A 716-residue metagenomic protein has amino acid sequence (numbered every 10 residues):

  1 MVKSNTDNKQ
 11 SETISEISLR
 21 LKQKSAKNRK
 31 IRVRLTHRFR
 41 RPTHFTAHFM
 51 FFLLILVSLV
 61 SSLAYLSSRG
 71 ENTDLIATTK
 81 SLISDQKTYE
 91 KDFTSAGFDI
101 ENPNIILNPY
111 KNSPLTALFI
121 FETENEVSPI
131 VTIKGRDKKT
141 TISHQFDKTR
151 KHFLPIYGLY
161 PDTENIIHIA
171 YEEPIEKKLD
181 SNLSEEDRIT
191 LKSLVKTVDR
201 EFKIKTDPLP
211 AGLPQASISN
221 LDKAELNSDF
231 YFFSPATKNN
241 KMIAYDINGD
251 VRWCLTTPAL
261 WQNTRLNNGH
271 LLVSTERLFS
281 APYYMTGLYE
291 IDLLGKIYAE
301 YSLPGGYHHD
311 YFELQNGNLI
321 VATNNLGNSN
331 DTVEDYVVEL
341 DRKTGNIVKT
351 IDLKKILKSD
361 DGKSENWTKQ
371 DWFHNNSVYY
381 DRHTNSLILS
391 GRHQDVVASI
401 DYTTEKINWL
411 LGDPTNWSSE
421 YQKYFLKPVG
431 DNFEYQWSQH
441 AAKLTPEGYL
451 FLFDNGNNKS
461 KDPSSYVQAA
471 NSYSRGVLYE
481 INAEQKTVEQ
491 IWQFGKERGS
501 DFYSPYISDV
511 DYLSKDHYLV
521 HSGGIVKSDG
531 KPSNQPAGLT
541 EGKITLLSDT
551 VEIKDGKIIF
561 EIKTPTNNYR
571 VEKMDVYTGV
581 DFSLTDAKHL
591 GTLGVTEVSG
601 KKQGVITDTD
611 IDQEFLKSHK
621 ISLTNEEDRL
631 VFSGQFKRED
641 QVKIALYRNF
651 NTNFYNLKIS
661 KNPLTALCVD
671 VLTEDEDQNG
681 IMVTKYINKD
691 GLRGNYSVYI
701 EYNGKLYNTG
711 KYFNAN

Functional and structural regions predicted by a protein language model:
M1-R29: N-terminal targeting leaders characterized by basic, low-complexity, disordered sequences that direct proteins
S18-L21, F49-Y65: Domain-scale selection of a single, long terminal region that carries the protein's primary operational module
K24-H37, D92-S95: Sec-dependent signal peptide cleavage junction
R34-L54: N-terminal Sec-pathway targeting helices
V57-T79: Membrane-interface motif at the C-terminal end of an N-terminal transmembrane signal
A77-S84, G97-D99, P103-L118, N125-P129 (+6 more regions): Histidine-/acidic-rich catalytic cores in large beta-rich domains
S143-T149: Short beta-strand segments within Ig-like beta-sandwich modules, predominantly Fibronectin type-III
